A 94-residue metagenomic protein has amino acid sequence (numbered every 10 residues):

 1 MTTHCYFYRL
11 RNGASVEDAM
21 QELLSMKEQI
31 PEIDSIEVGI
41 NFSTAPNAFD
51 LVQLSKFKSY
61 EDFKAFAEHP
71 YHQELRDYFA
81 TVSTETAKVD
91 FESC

Functional and structural regions predicted by a protein language model:
M1-L51, K58-E68, F91-C94: Short S/T/G/P-rich N-terminal loop/turn motif that feeds into the first structured element of a domain
K27-I30, Q73-R76, S83: A common structural junction motif
A67, R76-F79: Short, flexible helix/strand-to-coil boundary loops that buttress conserved ligand/catalytic motifs in alpha/beta
A80-C94: Charge-dense polyanion-binding interfaces
